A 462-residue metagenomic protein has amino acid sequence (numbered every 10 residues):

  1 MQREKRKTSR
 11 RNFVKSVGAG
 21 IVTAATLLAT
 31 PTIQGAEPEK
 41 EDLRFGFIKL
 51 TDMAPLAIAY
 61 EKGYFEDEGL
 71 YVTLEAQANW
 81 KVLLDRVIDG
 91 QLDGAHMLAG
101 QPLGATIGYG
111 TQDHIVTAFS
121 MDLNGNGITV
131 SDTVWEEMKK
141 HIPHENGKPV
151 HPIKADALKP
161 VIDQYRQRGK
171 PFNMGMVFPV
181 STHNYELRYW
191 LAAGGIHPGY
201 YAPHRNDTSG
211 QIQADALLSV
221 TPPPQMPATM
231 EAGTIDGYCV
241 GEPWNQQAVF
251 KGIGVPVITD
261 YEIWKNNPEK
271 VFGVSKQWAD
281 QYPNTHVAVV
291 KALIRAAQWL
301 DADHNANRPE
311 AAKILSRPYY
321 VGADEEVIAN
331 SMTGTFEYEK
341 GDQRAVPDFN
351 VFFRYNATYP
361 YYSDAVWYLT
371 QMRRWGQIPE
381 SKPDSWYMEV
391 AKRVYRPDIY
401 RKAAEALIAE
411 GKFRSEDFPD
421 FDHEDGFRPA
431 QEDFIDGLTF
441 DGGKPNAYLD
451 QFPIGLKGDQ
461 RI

Functional and structural regions predicted by a protein language model:
M1-N12, A19, T23-T26: N-terminal secretory signal peptides
A29-T30: N-terminal signal peptide c-region/cleavage motif recognized by signal peptidases
A36-Q213, L217-S219, E231-A232, D236-N266: Short, glycine-/small- and polar/acidic-enriched structural segments that line small-molecule recognition paths
I128-T129, V271-V274, W278-A279: Short glycine- and hydrophobic/aromatic-rich loop-to-beta-strand nucleating segment in the catalytic cores
D280-D398: Secondary-structure end/capping motifs
V366-I462: Conserved C-terminal helix/tail region of periplasmic/extracytoplasmic solute-binding proteins
